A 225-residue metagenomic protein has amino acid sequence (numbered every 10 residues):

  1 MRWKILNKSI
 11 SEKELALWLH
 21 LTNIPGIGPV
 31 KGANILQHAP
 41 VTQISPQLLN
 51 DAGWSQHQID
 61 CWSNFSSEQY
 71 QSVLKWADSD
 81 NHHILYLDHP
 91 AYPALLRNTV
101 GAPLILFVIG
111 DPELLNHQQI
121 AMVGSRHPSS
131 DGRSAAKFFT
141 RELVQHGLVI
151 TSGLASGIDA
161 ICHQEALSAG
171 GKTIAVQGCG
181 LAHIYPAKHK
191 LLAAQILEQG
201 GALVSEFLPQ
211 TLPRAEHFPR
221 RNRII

Functional and structural regions predicted by a protein language model:
M1-P90: Short, small/acidic-rich helices and loops at N termini and domain boundaries of DNA replication/processing enzymes
R2-I10, I84-I225: Glycine-biased, small-residue-rich flexible motifs in mid-sequence functional cores and linkers
